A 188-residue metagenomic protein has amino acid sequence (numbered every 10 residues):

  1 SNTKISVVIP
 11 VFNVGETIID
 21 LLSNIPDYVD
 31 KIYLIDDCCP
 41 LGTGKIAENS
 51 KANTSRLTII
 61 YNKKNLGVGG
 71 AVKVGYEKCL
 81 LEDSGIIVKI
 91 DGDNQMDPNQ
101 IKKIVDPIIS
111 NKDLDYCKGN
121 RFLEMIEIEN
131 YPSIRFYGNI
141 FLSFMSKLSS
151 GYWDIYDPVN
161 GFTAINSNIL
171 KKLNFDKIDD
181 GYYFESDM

Functional and structural regions predicted by a protein language model:
K4-S6, K31, D187: Cell-envelope/extracellular polymer assembly enzymes that use nucleotide-activated donors
S6-I9, Y33, Y61: Short hydrophobic beta-strand elements that form part of the catalytic alpha/beta core underpinning NDP-sugar/donor
F12-D27: Short, well-formed alpha-helical segments that are part of the catalytic scaffolds of diverse glycosyltransferases
V14-T17, C39, D97: Donor nucleotide-sugar binding loop of glycosyltransferases
D36-K45: A conserved acidic beta->alpha catalytic loop
N62-K64, V68-L81, P98-Y182: Acceptor/aglycone-binding surface of glycosyltransferases and processive sugar-polymer synthases
S84-Q95: Short beta-strand-to-loop acidic/aromatic patch adjacent to the donor-nucleotide binding site
Y182-M188: Acidic donor-binding loop at a coil-to-helix junction in glycosyltransferase catalytic cores that engages
